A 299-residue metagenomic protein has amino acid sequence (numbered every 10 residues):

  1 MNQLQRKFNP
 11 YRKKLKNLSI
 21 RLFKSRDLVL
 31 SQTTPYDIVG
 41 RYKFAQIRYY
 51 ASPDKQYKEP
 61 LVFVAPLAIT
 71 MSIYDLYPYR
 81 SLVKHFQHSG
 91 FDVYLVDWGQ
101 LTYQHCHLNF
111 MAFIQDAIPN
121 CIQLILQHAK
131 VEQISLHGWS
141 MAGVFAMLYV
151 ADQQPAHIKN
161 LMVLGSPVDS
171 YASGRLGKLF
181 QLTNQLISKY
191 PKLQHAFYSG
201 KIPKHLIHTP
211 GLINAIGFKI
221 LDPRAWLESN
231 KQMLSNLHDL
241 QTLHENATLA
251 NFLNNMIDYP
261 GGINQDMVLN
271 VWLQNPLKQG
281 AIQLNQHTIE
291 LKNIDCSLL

Functional and structural regions predicted by a protein language model:
M1-L30: N-terminal targeting or regulatory segments adjacent to alpha/beta-hydrolase or S9 domains
M1-Q3, K7, Q127, V131 (+1 more regions): Alpha/beta-hydrolase-fold enzymes
S25-A45, K231-L299: Alpha/beta-hydrolase fold catalytic core
Q32-T102: Short, surface-exposed "cap/lid" segments of acyl-processing enzymes
V93, I134, L298: Hydrophobic anchor at the start of a short beta-strand that flanks the dinucleotide cofactor-binding loop
H105-H107, G174: Conserved catalytic-core motifs of eukaryotic protein kinase domains, centered on the activation segment
L108-H128: Alpha/beta-hydrolase active-site loop
H137-A146: Gly/Ala-rich beta-loop-alpha elbow adjacent to hydrolase catalytic centers
